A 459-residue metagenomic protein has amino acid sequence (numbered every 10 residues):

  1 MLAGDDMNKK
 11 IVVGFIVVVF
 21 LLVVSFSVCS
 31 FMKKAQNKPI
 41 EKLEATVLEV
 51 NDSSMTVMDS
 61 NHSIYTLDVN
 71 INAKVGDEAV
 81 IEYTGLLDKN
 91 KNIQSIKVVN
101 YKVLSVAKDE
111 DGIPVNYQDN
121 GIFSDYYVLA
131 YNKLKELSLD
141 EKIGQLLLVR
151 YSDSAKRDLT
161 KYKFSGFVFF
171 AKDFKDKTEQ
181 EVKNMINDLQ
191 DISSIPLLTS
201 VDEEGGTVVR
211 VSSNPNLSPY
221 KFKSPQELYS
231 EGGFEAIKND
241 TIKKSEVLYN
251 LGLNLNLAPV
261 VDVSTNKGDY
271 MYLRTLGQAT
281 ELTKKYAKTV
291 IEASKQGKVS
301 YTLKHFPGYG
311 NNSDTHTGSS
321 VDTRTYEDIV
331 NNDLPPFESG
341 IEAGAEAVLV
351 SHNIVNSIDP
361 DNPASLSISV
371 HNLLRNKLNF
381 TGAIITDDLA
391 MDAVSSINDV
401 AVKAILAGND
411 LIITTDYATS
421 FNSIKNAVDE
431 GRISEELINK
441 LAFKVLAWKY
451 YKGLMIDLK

Functional and structural regions predicted by a protein language model:
N8-V13, V18-T56, N72-P114: Short, flexible, surface-exposed loop segments at domain boundaries
S63-A73: Beta-strand/loop nucleic-acid-binding surfaces
V106-T199, E203-S213: N-terminal hydrophobic targeting/anchoring segments and the immediately downstream early-domain regions of hydrolases
E110-T160, I397-K459: Preference for extracellular/luminal or secreted protein segments
S138, T178-N187, V208-V209, N216 (+2 more regions): Second-shell residues forming the walls of enzyme active-site clefts
I143-Y151, S165-F169, L197-E203, L255-P259 (+5 more regions): Hydrophobic faces of well-ordered beta-strands that scaffold small-molecule active sites in alpha/beta enzyme cores
R150-K161, A236-V247, I329-S339, S396-K403: Short, acidic/polar
Q190-Y220, D240-V261, T283-G308: Glycine-rich, aromatic-flanked loop segments that form ligand/cofactor-binding clefts across common enzyme folds
